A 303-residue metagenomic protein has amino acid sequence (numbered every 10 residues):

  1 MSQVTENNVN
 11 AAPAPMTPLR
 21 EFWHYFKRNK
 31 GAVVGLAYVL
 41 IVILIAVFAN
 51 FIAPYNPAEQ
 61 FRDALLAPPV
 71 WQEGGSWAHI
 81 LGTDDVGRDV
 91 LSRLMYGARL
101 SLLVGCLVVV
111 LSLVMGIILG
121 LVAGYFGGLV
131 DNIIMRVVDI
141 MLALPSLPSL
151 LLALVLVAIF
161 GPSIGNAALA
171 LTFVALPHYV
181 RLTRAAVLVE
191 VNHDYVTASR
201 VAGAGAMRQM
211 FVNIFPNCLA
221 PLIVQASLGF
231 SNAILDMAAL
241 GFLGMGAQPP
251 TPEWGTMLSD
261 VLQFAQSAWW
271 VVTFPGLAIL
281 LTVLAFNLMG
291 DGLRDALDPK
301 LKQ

Functional and structural regions predicted by a protein language model:
M1-A37, L288-Q303: Transmembrane alpha-helical segments of polytopic membrane transport and secretion proteins
Q3-F22, S76-D89, F126-G127, M207-F211 (+1 more regions): Short, membrane-interfacial amphipathic segments enriched in basic
A14, P68-Q72, S231: Short linear motifs in intrinsically disordered
G31, I52, P57-A58, V122 (+2 more regions): Alpha-helical hydrophobic packing sites
G31-N50, I117, L280: Short, strongly hydrophobic transmembrane alpha-helices
A37, I45-T83, L243-T251: Hydrophobic alpha-helical transmembrane segments of membrane transport/permease proteins and related membrane-embedded
V86-Q303: Alpha-helical transmembrane segments of integral membrane proteins, especially multi-pass inner/plasma-membrane
